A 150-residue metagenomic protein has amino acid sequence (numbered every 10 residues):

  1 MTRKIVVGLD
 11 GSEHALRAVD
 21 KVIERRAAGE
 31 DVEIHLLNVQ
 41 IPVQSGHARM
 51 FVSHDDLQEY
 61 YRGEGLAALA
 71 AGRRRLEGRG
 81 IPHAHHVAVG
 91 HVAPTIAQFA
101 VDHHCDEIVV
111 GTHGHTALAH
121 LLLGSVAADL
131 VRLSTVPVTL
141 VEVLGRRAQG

Functional and structural regions predicted by a protein language model:
M1-R17, L133-G150: Intrinsically disordered or low-complexity boundary/linker segments at protein termini and domain junctions
M1-V52: Small/aliphatic-rich secondary-structure junction motif
K4, V110-D129, R147-G150: Glycine-rich, Arg-bearing micro-motifs that act as flexible, cationic patches
A18-V19, G46-R49, A97-Q98, H120-L122 (+1 more regions): Short, well-ordered secondary-structure micro-motifs
H35, A84, T139: Conserved beta-strand positions in the Rossmann-like core of class I SAM-dependent methyltransferases
N38, T112-H113, V143: Short secondary-structure boundary segments
N38-A67, R147-G150: Acidic, proline/glycine-rich short linear motifs
R74-I108, G145-G150: Structural beta-alpha unit
